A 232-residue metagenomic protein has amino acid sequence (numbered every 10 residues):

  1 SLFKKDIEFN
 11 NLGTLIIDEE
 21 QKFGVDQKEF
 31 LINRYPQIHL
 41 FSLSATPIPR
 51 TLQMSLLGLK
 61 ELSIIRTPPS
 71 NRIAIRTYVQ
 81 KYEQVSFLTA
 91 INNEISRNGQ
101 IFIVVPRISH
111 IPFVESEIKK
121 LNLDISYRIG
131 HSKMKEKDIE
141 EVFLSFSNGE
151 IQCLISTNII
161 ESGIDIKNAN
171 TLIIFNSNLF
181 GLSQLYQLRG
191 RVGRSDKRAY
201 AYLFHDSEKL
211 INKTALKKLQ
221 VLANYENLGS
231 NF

Functional and structural regions predicted by a protein language model:
S1-L2, E20, L43-I48, L56-L59 (+5 more regions): A short beta-strand-to-loop transition that corresponds to the Sensor-1 phosphate-sensing loop of AAA+ P-loop ATPases
S1-T14, V25, K137-S145, S162: Conserved helix/coil segment N-terminal to the catalytic DExD/H
L2, G13, I38, S42-P47 (+8 more regions): Homeobox/homeodomain signature
I7-N11, Q27-F30, Q53-L56, V114-E117 (+2 more regions): Short amphipathic alpha-helical segments
E8-S96: Post-DEXD/H (motif II) to motif III coupling segment of the RecA-like Helicase ATP-binding lobe
Q84-F232: C-terminal helicase module of SF1/SF2 nucleic-acid helicases/translocases
